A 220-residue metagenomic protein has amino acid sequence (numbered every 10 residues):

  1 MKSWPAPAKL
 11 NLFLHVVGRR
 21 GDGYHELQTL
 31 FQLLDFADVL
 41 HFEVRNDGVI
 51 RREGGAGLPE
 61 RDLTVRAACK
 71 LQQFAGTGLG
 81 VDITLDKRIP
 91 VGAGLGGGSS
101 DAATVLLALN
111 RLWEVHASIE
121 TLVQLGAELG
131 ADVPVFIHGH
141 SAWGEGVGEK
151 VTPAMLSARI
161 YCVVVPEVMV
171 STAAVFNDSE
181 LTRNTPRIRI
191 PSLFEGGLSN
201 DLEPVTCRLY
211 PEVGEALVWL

Functional and structural regions predicted by a protein language model:
M1-A93, R111, V115-E120, V147 (+1 more regions): ATP-binding N-lobe of GHMP and related small-molecule kinases
K2-P5, N11-E26, L112-L220: ATP-dependent small-molecule kinase catalytic core of the GHMP/sugar-kinase superfamily and closely related
V44-L58, V105, A127, S192-S199: Short, basic/glycine-rich phosphate-binding loops at helix/coil junctions that contact nucleotide phosphates
G57, S99, T206: Flexible, glycine- and charge-enriched loops at secondary-structure boundaries
S99-L112: Short, small-residue alpha-helix embedded
